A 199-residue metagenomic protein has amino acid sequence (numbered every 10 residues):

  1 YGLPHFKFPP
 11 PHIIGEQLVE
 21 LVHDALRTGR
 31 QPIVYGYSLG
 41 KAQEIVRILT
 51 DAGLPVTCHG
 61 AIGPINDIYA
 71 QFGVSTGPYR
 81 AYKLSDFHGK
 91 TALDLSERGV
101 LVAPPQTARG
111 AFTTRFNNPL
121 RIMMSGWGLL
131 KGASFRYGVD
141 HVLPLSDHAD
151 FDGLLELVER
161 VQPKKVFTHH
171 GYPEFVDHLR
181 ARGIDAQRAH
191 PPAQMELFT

Functional and structural regions predicted by a protein language model:
Y1-T199: Acidic/His-rich, metal-assisted hydrolase cores and their charged scaffolds
